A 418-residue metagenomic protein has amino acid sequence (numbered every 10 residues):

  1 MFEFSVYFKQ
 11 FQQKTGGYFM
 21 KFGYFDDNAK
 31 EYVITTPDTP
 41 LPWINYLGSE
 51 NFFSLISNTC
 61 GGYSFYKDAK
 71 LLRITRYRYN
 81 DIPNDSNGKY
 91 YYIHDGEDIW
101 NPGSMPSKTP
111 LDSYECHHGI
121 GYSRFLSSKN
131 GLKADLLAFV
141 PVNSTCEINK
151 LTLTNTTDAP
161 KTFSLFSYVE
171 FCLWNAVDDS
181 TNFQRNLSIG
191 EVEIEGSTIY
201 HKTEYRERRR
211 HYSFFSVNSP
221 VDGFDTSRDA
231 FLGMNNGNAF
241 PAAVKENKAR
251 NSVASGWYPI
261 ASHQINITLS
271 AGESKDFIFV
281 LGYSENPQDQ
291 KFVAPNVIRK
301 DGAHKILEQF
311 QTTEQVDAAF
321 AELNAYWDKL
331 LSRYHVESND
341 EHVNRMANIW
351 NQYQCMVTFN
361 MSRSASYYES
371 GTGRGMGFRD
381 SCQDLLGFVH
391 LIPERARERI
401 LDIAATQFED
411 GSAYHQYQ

Functional and structural regions predicted by a protein language model:
M1-R379, P393-D402, T406: Anionic coordination/interaction segments
A365, H415-Q418: C-terminal catalytic domain of Rieske-type non-heme iron oxygenases
E369, C382-L385, Q418: Glycine-/proline-rich flexible loop or hinge segments
C382-E394: Well-ordered alpha-helical scaffold segments within catalytic/enzyme domains
A405-Y414: Short, mixed-charge aromatic SLiMs
